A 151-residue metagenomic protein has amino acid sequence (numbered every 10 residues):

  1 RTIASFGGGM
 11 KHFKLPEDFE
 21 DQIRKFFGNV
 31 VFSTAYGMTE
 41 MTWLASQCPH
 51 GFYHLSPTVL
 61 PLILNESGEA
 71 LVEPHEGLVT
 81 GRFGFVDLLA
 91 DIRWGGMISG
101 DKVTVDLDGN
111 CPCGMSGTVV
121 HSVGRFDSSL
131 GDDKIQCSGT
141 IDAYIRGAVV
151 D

Functional and structural regions predicted by a protein language model:
R1-D151: Active-site glycine/GP-rich loop and adjacent strand/helix microenvironment that borders small-molecule binding pockets
